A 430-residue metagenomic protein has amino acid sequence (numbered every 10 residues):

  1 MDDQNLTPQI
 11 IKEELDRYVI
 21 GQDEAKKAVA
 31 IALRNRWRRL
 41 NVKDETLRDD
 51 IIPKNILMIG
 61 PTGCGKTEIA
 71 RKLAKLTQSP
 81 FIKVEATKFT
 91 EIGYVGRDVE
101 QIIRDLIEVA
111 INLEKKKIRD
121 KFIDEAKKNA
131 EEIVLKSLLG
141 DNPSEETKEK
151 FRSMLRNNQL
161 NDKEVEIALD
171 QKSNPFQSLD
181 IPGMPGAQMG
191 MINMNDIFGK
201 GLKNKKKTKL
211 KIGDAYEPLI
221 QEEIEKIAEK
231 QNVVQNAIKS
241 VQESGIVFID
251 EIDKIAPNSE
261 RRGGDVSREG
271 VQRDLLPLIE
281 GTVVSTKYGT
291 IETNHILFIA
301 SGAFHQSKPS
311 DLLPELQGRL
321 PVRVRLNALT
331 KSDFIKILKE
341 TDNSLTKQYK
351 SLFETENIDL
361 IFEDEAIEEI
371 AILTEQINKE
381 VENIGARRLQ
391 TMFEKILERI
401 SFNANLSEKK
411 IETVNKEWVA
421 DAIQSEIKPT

Functional and structural regions predicted by a protein language model:
M1-T430: Non-catalytic accessory segments flanking P-loop/AAA+ NTPase cores
